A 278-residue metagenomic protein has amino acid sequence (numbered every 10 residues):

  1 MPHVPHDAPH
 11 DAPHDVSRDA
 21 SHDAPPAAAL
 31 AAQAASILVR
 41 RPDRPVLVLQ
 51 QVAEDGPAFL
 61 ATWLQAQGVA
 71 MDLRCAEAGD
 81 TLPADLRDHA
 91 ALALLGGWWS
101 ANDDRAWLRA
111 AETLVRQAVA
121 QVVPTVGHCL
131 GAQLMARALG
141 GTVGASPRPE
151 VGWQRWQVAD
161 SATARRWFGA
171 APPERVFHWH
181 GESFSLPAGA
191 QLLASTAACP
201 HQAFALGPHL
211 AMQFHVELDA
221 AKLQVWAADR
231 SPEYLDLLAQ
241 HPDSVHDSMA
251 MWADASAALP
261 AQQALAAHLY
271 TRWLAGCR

Functional and structural regions predicted by a protein language model:
M1-P5, D19, P25-V123, Q240-R278: N-terminal beta1-alpha1 cap of cysteine-dependent amidohydrolase-like domains
Q65, H89-A93, T142-S146, A162-T163 (+1 more regions): Short, hinge-like loop/turn segments at secondary-structure boundaries
Q117-T142: Catalytic nucleophile loop
L139-V225: Pocket-forming structural segment of enzyme catalytic cores
G207, V216-A255: C-terminal helical/coil "lid" or tail adjacent to the Rossmann-like core of SAM-dependent
